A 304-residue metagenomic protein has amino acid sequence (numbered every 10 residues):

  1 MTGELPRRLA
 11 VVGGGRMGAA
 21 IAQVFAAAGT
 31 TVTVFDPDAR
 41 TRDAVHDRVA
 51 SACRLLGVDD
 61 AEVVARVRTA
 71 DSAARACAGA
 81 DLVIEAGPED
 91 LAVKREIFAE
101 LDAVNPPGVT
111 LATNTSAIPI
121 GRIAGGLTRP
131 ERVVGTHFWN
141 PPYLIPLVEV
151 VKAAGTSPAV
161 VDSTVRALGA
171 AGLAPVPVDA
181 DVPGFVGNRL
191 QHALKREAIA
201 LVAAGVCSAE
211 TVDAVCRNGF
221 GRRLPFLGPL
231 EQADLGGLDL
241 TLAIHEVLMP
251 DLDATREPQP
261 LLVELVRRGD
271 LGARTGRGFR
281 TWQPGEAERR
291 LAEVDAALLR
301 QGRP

Functional and structural regions predicted by a protein language model:
M1-V58: NAD(P)+-binding Rossmann beta1-loop-alpha1 motif at the extreme N-terminus of oxidoreductases
T2-L5, A28, L173, A204 (+1 more regions): NAD(P)-dependent Rossmann-like dehydrogenase/reductase catalytic/cofactor-binding core
V12, F35, A70, A86 (+3 more regions): Structural motif
A28-T30, V148-D181, H192-R222: Internal alpha-helical scaffold of NAD(P)-dependent oxidoreductase catalytic cores
V34-A61, V150-V160, P175, P183-L190: Rossmann-like dinucleotide-binding cores of NAD(P)H-dependent redox enzymes
P37-A44, R54-T110: Rossmann-like NAD(P)-binding element
G87-L91, S116-I118, G285: Short glycine-rich anion-binding loops that position phosphate/pyrophosphate groups of nucleotides and phosphorylated
T110-G184, N188: Rossmann-fold dinucleotide-binding core
